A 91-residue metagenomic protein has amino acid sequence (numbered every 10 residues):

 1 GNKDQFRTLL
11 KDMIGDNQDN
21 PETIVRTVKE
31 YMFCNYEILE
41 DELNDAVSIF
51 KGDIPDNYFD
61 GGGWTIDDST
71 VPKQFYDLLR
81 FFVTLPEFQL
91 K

Functional and structural regions predicted by a protein language model:
G1-K91: Flexible, low-complexity segments enriched for small/polar residues
